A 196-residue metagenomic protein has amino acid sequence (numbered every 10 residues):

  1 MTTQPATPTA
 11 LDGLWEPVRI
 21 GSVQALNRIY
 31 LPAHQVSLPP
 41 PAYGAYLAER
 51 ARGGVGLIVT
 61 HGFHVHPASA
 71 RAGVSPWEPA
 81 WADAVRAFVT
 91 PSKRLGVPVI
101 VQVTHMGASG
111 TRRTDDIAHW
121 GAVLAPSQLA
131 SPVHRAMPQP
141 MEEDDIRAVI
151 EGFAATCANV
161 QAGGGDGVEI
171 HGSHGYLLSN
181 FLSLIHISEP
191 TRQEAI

Functional and structural regions predicted by a protein language model:
T2-M106, P138, V149: N-terminal capping/small domains of soluble enzymes
L47, V89, C157, G165-V168: Generic hydrophobic/aromatic pocket-lining and core-packing "Φ" positions
I58-H61, V99-V103, G163-L177: Short beta-strand segments at enzyme active-site cores
P67-S69, T111-R112, L177-F181: Short acidic/His/Gly/Ser-rich catalytic and metal-binding motifs that mark active-site loops of diverse hydrolases
K93-V97, C157-G165, P190: Secondary-structure transition into beta-strands, especially the periplasmic turns and strand N-termini that construct
T104-G165: Non-globular sequence segments
M137, L182-S183: Active-site-adjacent beta->alpha loops and helix N-cap segments on the catalytic face of soluble alpha/beta enzymes
I185-I196: Single conserved hydrophobic/aromatic residue that forms the stacking wall/gate of nucleotide- or nucleobase-binding
